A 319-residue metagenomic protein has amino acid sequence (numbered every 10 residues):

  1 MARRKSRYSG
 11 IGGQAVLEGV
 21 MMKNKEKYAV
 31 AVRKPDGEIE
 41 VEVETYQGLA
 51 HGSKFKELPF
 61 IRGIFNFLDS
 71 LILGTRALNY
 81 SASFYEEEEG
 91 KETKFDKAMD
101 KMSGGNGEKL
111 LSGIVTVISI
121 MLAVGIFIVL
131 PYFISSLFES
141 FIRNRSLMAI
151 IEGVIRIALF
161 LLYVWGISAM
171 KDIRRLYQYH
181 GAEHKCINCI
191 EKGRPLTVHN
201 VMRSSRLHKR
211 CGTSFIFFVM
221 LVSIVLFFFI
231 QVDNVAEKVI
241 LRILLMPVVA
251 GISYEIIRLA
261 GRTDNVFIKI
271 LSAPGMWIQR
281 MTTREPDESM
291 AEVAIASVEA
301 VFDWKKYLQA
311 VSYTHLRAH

Functional and structural regions predicted by a protein language model:
M1-E86: Divalent-cation
E38-E44, G90, F133-I142, Y163-T197 (+1 more regions): Juxtamembrane helix-loop transition segments at the membrane interface in multi-pass membrane proteins
G52-A77, Q178-L196, V266-W304: Membrane-proximal soluble regions of multi-pass membrane proteins
L58-F65, D69-Y80, E152-L176, A250-L259: Hydrophobic alpha-helical membrane-embedded segments
D100-G105, S135-I150, Q231-I240, R262-K269: Membrane interface segments of multi-pass transport proteins and intramembrane proteases
L110-G125, S205-L226: Transmembrane alpha-helical segments and their cytosolic interface motifs in multi-pass membrane proteins
L122-R143, V219-L241, Y254: Juxtamembrane "helix exit" motif at the C-terminal ends of alpha-helical transmembrane segments in multi-pass membrane
T314-H319: Conserved small/polar residues in nucleotide/adenosyl-binding loops
